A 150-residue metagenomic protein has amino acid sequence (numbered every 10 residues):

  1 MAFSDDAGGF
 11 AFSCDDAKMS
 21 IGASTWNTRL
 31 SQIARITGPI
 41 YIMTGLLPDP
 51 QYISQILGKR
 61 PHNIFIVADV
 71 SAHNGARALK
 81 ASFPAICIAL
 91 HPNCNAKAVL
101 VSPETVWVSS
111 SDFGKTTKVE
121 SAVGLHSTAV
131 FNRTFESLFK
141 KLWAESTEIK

Functional and structural regions predicted by a protein language model:
M1-K150: PLD/PLD-like phosphodiesterase catalytic module centered on the HKD motif
